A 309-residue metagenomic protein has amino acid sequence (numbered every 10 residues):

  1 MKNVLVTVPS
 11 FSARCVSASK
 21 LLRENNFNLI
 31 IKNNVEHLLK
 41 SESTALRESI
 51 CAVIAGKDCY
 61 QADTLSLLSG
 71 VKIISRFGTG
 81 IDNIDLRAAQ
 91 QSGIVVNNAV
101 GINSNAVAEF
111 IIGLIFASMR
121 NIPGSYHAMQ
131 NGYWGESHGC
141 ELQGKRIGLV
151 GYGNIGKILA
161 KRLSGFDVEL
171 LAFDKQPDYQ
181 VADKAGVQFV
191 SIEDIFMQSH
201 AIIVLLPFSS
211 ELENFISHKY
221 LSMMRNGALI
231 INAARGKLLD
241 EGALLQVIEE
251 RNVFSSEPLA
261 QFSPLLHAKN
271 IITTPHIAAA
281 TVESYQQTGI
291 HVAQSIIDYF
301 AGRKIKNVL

Functional and structural regions predicted by a protein language model:
M1-I50: N-terminal glycine-/charge-rich "phosphate-binding" loop or analogous flexible N-terminal tail
V16-S17, S137-N226: Rossmann-like dinucleotide/phosphate-binding beta-alpha-beta segment
A45-L46, T64-L67, D194-Q198, Y220 (+1 more regions): Structural alpha-helical scaffold elements that stabilize or flank donor/cofactor-binding regions in carbohydrate
S49-Y126: Phosphate/diphosphate ligand-binding glycine-rich loop within oxidoreductases
K57-D58, T79, H200, L206-F208 (+1 more regions): Short glycine-/small-residue-rich Rossmann-like dinucleotide-binding loops
C59-V71, E211-I230: Rossmann-fold NAD(P) dinucleotide-binding segment
S92-I94, A99-R146, I158-K161, G165 (+2 more regions): Phosphate-binding beta-alpha-beta segment of Rossmann-like dinucleotide-binding domains, i.e., the NAD(P)
V96, H218, N226-L309: Rossmann-like dinucleotide-binding domain for NAD(H)/NADP(H)
